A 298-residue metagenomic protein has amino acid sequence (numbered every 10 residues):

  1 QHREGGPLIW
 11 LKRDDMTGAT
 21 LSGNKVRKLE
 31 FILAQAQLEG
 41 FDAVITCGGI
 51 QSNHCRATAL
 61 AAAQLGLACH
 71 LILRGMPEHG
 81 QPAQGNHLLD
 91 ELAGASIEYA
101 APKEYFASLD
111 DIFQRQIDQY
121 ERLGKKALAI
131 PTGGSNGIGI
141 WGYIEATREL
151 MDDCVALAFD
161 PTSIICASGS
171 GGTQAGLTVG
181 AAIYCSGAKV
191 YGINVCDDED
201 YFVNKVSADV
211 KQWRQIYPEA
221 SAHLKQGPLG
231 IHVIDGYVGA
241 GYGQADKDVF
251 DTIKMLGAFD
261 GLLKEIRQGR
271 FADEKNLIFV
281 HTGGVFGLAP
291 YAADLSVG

Functional and structural regions predicted by a protein language model:
Q1-G298: PLP-dependent amino-acid enzyme catalytic core
